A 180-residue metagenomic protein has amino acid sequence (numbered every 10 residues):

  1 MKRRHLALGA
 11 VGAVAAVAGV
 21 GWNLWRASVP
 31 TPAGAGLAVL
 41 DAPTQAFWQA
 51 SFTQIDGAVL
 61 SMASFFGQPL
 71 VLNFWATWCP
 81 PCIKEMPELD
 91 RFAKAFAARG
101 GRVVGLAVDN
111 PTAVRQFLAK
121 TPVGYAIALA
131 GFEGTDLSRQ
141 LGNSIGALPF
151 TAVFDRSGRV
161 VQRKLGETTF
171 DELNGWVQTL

Functional and structural regions predicted by a protein language model:
M1-Q49: N-terminal targeting signals for export/organelle localization
A42, Q49-L70: A short beta-strand-turn-helix
A50, F65, F74-W75, F117 (+1 more regions): Conserved hydrophobic/aromatic "anchor" residues that stabilize well-ordered secondary structure elements
F66-Q68, A98, G124: Active-site acidic short loop of glycosyltransferases
N73-C79, V108: Aromatic-flanked redox-active Cys/Sec active sites in thiol-based oxidoreductases, especially the WC-centered
T77-K84, P149-F150: C-type cytochrome heme c attachment motif
I83-P122, F132-R139: Structural microenvironment flanking redox-active thiols in thiol-disulfide oxidoreductases
K120-V123, G131-Q178: Thiol/disulfide oxidoreductase modules built on the thioredoxin-like
